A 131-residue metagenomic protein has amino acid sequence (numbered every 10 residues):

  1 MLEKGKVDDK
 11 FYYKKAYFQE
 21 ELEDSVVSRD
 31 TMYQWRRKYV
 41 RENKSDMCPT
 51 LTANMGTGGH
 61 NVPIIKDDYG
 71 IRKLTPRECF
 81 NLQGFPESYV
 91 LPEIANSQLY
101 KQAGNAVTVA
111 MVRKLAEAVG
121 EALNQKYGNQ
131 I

Functional and structural regions predicted by a protein language model:
M1-I131: S-adenosyl-L-methionine-dependent DNA methyltransferase catalytic core
